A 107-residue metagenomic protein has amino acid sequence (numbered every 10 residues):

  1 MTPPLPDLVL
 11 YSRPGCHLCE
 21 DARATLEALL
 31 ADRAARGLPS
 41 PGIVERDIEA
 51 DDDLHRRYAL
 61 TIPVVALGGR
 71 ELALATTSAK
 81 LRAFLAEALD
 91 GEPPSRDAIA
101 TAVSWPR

Functional and structural regions predicted by a protein language model:
M1-D32: Local sequence-structure signature of Cys/Sec-based thiol-disulfide redox active-site neighborhoods
M1-P6, D90-R107: Proteins that catalyze or organize thiol-disulfide redox chemistry and the adjacent proteostasis machinery handling
P14, A24-E27, P41, T76 (+1 more regions): Residues lining hydrophobic/aromatic ligand-binding pockets adjacent to catalytic sites
L18, A22-L26, L54, T77 (+1 more regions): Amphipathic alpha-helical interface surfaces
L30-L38, E92: Alpha-helix termini
R36-D52: Thiol-based oxidoreductase modules, predominantly thioredoxin-like and allied folds used for disulfide exchange
H55, A59-V65: Structural micro-motif
L67-A100: Non-catalytic, surface beta->alpha helical segment in thiol-disulfide oxidoreductase systems
